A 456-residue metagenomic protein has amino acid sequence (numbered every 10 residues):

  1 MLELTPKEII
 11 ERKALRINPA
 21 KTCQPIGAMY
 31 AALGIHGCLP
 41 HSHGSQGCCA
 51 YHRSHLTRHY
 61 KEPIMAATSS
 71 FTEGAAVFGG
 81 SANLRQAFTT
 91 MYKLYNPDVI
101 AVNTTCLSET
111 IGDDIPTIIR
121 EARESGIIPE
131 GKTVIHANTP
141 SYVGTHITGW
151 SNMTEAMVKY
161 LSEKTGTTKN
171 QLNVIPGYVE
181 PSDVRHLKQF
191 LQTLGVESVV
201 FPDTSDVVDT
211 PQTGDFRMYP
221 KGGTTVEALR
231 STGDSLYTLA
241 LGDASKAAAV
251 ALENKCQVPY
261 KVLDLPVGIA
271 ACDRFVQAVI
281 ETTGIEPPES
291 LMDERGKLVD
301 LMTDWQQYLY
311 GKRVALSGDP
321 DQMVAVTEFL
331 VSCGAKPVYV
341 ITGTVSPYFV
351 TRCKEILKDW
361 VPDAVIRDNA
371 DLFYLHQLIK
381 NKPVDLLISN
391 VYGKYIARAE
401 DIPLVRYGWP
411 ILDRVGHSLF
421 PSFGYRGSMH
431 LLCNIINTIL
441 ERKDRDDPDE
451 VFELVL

Functional and structural regions predicted by a protein language model:
M1-L456: An N-terminal assembly and electron-transfer interface module characteristic of large anaerobic redox and radical
